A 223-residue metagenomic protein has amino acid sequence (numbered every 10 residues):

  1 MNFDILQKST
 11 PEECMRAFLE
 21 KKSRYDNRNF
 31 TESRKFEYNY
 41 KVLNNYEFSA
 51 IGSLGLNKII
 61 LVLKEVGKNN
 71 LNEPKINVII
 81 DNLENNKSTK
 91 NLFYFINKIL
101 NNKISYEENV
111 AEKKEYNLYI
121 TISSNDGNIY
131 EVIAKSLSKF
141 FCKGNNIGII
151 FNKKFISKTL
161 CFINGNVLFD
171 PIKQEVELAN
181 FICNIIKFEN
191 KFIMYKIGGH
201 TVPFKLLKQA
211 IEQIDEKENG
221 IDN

Functional and structural regions predicted by a protein language model:
M1-N223: Polyanion-binding surfaces on beta-sheet-dominated domains and ring/shell assemblies
